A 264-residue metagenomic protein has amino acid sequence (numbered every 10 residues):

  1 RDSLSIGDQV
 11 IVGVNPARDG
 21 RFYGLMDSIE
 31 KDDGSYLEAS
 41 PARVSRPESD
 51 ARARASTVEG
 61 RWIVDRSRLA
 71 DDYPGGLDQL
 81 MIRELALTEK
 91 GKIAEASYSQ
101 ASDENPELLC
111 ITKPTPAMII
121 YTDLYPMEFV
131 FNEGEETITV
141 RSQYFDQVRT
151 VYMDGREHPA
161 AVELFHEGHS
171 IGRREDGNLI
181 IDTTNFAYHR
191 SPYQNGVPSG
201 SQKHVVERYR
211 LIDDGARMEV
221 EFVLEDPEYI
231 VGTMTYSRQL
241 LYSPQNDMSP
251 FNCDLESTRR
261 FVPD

Functional and structural regions predicted by a protein language model:
R1-D264: PEST-like low-complexity, intrinsically disordered acidic/proline/serine-rich tracts that flank trafficking/processing
